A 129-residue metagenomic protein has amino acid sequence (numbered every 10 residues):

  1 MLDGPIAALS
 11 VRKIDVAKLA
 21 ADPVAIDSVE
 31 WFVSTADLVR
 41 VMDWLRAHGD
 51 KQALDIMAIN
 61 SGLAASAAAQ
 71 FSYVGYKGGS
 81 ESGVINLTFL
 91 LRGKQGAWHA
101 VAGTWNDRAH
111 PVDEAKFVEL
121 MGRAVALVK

Functional and structural regions predicted by a protein language model:
M1-K129: Structured C-terminal helix/loop/strand segments within mature extracytoplasmic catalytic/sensor domains
